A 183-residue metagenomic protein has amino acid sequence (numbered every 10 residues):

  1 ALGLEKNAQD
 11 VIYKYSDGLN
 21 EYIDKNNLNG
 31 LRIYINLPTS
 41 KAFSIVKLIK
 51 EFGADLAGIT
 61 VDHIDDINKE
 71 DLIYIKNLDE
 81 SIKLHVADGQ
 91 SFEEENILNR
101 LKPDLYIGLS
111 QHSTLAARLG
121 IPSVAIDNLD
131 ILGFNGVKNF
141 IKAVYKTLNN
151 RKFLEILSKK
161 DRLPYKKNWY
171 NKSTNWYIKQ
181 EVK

Functional and structural regions predicted by a protein language model:
A1-K183: An N-terminal assembly and electron-transfer interface module characteristic of large anaerobic redox and radical
